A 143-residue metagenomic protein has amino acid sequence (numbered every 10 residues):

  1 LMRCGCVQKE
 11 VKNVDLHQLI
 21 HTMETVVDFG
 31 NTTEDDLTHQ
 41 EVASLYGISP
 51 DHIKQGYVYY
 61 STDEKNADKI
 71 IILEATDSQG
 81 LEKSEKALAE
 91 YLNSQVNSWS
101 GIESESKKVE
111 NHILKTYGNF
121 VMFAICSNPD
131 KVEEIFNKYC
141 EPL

Functional and structural regions predicted by a protein language model:
L1-R3: Bacterial N-terminal signal peptides
G5-L143: Soluble, non-membrane globular domain cores that form compact, hydrophobic packing and curved binding surfaces
